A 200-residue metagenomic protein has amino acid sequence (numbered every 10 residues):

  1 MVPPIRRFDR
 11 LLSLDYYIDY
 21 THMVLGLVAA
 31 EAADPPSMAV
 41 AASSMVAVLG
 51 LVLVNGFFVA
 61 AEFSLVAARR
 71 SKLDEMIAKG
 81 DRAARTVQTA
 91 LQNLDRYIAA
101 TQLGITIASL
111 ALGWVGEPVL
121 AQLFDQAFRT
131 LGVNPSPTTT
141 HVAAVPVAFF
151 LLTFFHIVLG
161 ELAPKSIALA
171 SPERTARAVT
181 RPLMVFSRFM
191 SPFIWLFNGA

Functional and structural regions predicted by a protein language model:
V2-A200: Membrane-embedded alpha-helical segments of inner-membrane proteins
